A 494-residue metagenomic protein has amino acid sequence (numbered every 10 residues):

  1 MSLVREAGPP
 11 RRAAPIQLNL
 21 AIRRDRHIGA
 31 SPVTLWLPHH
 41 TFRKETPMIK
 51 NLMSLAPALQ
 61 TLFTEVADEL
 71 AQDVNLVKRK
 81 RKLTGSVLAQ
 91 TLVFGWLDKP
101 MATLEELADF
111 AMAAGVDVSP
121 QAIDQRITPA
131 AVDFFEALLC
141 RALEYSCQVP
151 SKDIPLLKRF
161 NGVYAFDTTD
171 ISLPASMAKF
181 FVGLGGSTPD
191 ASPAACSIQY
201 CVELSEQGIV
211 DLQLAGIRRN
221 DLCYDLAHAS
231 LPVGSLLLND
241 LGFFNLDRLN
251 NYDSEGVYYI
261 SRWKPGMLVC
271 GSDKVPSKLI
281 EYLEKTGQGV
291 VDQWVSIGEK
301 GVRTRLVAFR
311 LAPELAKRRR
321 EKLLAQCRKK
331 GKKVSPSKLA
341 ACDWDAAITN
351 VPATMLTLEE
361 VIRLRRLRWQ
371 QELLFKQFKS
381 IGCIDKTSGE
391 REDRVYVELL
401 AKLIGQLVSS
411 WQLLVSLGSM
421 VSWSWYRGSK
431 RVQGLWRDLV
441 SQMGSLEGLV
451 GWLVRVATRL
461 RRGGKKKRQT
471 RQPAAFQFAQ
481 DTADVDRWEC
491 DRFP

Functional and structural regions predicted by a protein language model:
M1-V4, S422-W423: Short intrinsically disordered, low-complexity coil segments enriched in acidic
S2, G8, R12-P15: Short, low-complexity intrinsically disordered segments enriched in A/P/G/S/L with frequent Arg, especially at protein
L20-L104, G115, A122-I123, I127-A130 (+5 more regions): Single, function-defining residue in the core of a domain
E106-F110: Short alpha-helical "recognition helix" segments of helix-turn-helix
P150: Extended Lys/Arg-rich, glycine-bearing segments that form polyanion-binding/interaction patches within enzyme domains
